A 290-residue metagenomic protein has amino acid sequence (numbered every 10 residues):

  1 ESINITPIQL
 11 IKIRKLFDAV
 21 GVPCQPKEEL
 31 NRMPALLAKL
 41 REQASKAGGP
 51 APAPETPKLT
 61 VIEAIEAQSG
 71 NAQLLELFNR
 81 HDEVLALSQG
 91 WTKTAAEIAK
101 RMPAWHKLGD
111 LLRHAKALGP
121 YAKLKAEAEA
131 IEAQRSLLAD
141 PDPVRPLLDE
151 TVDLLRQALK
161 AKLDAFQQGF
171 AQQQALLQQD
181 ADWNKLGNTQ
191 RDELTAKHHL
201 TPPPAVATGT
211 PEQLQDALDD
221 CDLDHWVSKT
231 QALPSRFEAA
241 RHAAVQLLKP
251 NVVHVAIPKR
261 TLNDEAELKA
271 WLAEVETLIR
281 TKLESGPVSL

Functional and structural regions predicted by a protein language model:
E1-S289: Extended alpha-helical interaction scaffolds
